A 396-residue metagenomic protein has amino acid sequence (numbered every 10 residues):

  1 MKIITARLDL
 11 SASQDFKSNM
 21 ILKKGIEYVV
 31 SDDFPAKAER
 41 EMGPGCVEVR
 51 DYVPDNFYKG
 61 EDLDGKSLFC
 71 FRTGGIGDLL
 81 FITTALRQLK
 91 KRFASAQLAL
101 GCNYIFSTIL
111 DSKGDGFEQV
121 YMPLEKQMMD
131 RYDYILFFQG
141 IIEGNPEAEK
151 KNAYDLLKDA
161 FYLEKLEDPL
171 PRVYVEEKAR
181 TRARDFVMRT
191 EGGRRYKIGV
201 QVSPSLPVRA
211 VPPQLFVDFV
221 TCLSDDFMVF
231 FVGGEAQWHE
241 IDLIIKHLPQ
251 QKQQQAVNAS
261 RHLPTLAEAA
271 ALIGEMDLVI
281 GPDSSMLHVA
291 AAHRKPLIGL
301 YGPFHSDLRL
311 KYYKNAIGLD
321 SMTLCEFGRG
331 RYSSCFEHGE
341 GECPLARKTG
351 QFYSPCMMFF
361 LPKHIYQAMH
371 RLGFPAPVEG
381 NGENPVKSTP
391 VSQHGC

Functional and structural regions predicted by a protein language model:
M1-C396: Catalytic machinery of carbohydrate-active enzymes, primarily nucleotide-sugar-dependent glycosyltransferases
